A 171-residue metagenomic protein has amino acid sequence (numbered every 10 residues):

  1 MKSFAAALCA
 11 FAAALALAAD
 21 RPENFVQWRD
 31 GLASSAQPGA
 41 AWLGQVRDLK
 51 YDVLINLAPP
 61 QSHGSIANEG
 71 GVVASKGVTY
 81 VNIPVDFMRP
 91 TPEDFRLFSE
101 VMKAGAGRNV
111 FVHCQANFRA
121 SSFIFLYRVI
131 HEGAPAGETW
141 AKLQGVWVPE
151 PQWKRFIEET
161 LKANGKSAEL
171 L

Functional and structural regions predicted by a protein language model:
A5-A14: Bacterial N-terminal signal peptides
A16-F111, F125-L171: Cys-dependent protein tyrosine phosphatase-like superfamily
V110-S121: A phosphate-binding catalytic loop at a beta-strand-loop-alpha-helix junction that coordinates phosphoryl groups
